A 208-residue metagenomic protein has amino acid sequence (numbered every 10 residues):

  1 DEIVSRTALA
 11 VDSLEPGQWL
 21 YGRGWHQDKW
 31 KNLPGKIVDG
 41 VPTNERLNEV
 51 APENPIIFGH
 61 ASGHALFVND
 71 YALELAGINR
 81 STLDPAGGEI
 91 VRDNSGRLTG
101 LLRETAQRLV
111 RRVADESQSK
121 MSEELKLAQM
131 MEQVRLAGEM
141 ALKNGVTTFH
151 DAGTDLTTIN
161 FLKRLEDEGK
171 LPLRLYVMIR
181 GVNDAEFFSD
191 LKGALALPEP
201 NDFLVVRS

Functional and structural regions predicted by a protein language model:
D1-K192, P198, R207: Divalent metal-binding segments
